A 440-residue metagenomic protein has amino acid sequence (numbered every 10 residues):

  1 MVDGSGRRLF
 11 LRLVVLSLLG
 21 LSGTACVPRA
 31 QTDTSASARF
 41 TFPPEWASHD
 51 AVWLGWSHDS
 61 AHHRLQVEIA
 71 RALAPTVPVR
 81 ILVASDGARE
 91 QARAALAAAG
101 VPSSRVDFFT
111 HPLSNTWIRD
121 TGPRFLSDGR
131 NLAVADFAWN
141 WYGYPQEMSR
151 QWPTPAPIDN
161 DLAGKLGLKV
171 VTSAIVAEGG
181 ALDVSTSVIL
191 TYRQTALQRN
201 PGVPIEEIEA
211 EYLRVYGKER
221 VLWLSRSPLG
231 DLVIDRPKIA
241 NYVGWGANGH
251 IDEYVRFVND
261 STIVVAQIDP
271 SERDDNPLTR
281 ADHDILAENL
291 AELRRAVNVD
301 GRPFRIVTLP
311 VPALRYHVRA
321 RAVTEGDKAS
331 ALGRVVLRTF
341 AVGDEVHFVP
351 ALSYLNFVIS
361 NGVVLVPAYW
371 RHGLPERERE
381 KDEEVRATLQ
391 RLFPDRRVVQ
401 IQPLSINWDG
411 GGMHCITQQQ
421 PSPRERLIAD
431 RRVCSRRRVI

Functional and structural regions predicted by a protein language model:
M1-R7: N-terminal secretory signal peptides that target proteins for export/translocation
R7-V14: N-terminal export leaders
G20-V27: C-terminal segment of classical bacterial N-terminal signal peptides
V27-I440: Histidine/cysteine-enriched polar flanking segments
